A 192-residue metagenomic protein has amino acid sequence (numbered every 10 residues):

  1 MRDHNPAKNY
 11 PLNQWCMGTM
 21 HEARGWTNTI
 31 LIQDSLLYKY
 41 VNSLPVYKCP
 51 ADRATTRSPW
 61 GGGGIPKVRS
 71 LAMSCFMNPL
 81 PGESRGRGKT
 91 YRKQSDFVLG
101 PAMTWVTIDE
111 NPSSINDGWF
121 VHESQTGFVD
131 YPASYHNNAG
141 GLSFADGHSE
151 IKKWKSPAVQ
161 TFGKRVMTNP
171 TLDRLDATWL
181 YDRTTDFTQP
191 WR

Functional and structural regions predicted by a protein language model:
M1-R192: Short, well-structured segments within or immediately adjacent to enzyme catalytic domains that line ligand-binding
